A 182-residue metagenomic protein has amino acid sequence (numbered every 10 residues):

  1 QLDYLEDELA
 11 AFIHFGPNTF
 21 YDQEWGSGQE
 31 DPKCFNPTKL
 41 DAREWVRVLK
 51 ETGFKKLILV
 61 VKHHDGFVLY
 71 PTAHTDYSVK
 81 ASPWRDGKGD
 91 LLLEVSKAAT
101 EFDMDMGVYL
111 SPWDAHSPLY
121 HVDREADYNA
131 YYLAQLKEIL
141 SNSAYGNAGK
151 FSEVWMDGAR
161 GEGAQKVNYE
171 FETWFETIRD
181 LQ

Functional and structural regions predicted by a protein language model:
Q1-Q182: Mature catalytic domains of secreted/periplasmic carbohydrate-active enzymes
